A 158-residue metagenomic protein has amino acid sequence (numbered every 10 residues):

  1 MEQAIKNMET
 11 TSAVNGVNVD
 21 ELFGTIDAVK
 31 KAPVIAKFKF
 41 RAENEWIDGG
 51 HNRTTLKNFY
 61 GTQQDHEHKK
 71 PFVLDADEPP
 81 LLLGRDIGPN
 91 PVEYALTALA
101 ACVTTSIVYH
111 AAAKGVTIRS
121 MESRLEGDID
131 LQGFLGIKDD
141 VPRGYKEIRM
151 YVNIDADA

Functional and structural regions predicted by a protein language model:
M1-T97, Y109-A158: Extended beta-strand/beta-hairpin segments
S106: Conserved phosphate/anionic-ligand binding catalytic regions in large, soluble enzymes, centered on
